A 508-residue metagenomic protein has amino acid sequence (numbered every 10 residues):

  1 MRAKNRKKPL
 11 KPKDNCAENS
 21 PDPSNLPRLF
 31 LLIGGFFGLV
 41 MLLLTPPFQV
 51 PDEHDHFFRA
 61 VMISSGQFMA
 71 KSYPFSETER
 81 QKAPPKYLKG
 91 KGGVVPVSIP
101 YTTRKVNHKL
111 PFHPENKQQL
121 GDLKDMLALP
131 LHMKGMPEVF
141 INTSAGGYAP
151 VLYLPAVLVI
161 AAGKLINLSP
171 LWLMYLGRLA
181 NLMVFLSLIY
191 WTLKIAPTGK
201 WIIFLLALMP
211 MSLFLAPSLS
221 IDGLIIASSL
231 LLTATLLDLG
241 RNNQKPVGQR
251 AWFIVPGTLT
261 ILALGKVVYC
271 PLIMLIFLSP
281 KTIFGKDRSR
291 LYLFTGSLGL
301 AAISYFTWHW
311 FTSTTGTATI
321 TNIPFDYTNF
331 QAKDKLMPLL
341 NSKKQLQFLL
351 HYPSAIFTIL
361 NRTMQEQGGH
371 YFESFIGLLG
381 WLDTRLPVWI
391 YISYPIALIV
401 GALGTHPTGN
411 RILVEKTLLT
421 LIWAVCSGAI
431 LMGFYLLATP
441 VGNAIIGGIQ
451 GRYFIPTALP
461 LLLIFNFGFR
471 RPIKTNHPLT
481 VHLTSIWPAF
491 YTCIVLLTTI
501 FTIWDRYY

Functional and structural regions predicted by a protein language model:
M1-L39, R290-L298, T408-T420, T480-F490: Start-transfer (signal-anchor) and selected internal transmembrane alpha helices of multi-pass inner/ER membrane
Q67-L176: Interfacial juxtamembrane loops and adjacent helix segments that form the catalytic/substrate-binding surfaces
L168-L171, Y190-P210: Transmembrane-helix signature of polytopic, membrane-embedded enzymes that assemble or transfer cell-envelope glycans
L213-F214, R250-V267, L272-L278: Membrane-interface alpha helices of multi-pass inner-membrane proteins
S218-I225: Short acidic/glycine- and proline-prone juxtamembrane loop motifs at membrane-interface regions of multi-pass membrane
T235-K245, C270-A302, T319-I320, P324: Perimembrane helix-loop-helix junctions
P246, F284-L291, V400-V425: Membrane-interface helix-loop-helix junctions at transmembrane boundaries of multi-pass membrane enzymes, predominantly
W310-H406: Membrane-lumen/periplasm interface segments of multi-pass, membrane-embedded glycan/lipid transferases
